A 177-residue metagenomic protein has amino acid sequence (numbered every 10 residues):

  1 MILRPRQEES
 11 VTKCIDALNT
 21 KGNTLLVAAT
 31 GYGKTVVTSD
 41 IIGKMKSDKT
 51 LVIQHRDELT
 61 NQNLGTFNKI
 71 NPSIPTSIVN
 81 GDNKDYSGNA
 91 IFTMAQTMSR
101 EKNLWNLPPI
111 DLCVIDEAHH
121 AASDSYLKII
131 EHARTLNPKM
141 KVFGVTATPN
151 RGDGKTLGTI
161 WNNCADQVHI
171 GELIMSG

Functional and structural regions predicted by a protein language model:
M1-V27: Conserved pre-motif I regulatory segment
C14, V37-M45, N63, I129: Hydrophobic residues on the short alpha-helix immediately C-terminal to a glycine-rich phosphate/catalytic loop
T20-I42: Walker A/P-loop
K49, G88-A90, I110-L112, N137-F143: Loop/turn-to-beta-strand initiation segments
T50, E58-D82: Conserved helix-turn-beta segment of the N-terminal RecA-like "Helicase ATP-binding" lobe in SF1/SF2 helicases
G81-L112, L127-K128: Conserved helix/coil segment N-terminal to the catalytic DExD/H
A95, E117-H119: Conserved Walker B
H119-S176: Post-DEXD/H (motif II) to motif III coupling segment of the RecA-like Helicase ATP-binding lobe
